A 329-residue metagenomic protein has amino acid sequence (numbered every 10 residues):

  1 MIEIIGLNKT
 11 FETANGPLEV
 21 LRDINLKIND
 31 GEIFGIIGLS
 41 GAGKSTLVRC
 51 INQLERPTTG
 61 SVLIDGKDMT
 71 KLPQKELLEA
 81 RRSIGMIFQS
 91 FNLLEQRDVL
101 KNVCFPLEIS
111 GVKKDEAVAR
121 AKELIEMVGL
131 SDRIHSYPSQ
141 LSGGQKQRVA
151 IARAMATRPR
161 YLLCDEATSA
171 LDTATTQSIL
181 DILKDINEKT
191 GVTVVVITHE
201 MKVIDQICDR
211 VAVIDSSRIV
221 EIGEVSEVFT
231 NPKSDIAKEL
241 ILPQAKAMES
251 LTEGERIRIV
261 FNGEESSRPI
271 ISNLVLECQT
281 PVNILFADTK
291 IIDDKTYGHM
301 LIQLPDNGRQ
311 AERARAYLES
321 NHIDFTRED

Functional and structural regions predicted by a protein language model:
L18, M69-G85, K114-D115, V228-P232: ABC ATPase NBD coupling module
N52: Helix-to-loop junction immediately C-terminal to a conserved catalytic motif
K67-D68, C104, E108, D115-D132: Conserved ABC ATPase "signature" region
R97-C104: Short coil-to-helix segment of the ABC ATPase nucleotide-binding domain corresponding to the Q-loop/switch region
S136-S139, T157, C164: Conserved signature/switch motifs of ABC ATPase nucleotide-binding domains
Y137-L141, Q145-Q147: Conserved ABC ATPase signature
I222-G223, N231: ABC ATPase "signature
